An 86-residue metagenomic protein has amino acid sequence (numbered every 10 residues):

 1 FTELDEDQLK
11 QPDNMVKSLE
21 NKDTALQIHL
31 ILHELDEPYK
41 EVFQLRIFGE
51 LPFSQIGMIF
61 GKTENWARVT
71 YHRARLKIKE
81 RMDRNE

Functional and structural regions predicted by a protein language model:
F1-N21: Internal acidic/polar
K22, L32-Y39: Short helix-coil-helix linker/hinge
Y39, S54, M58-N85: DNA-recognition helix of helix-turn-helix
V42-R46: A short pre-motif secondary-structure segment
I47-F48, H72: Short acidic-aromatic loop segments in the C-terminal HATPase_c
